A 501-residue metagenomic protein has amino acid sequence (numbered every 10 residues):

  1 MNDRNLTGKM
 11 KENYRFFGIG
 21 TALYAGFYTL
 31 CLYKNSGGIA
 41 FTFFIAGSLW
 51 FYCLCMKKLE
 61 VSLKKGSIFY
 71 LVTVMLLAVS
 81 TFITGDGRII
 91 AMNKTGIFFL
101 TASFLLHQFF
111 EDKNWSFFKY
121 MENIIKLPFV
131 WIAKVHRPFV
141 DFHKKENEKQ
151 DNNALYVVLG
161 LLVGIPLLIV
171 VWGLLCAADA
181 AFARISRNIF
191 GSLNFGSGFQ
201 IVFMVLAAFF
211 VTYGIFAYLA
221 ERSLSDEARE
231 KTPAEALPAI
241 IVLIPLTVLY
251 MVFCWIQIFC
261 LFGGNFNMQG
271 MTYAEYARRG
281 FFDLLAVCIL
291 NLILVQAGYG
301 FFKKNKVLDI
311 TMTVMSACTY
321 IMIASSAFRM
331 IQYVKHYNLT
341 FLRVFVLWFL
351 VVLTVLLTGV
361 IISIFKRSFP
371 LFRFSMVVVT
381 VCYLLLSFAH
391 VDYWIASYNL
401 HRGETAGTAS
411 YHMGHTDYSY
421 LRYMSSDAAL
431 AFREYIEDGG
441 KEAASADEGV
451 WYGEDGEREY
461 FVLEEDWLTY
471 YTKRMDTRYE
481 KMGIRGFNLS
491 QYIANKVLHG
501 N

Functional and structural regions predicted by a protein language model:
M1-C55: N-terminal signal-anchor module of multipass membrane proteins
N2-R15, M56-G66, D112-K119, P138-L155 (+6 more regions): Juxtamembrane membrane-water interface segments of multi-pass membrane proteins, especially cytoplasmic-side
C31-A181, M204-V205, F209-E221: Transmembrane-helix bundle segments that line or gate the permeation/cavity pathway in multi-pass membrane proteins
N93-Q108, F195-S223, A239, L246-M251 (+4 more regions): Terminal, non-globular segments
I189-M204, Q269-V287, L339-L350: Short aromatic-rich membrane-water interface segments that cap or initiate transmembrane helices in multi-pass membrane
F369-D392: Internal/C-terminal transmembrane anchor helices
L384-M413: Hydrophobic alpha-helical transmembrane segments in integral membrane proteins
S419-N501: Extracytosolic and intramembrane catalytic regions of membrane-associated proteins in envelope/secretory systems
